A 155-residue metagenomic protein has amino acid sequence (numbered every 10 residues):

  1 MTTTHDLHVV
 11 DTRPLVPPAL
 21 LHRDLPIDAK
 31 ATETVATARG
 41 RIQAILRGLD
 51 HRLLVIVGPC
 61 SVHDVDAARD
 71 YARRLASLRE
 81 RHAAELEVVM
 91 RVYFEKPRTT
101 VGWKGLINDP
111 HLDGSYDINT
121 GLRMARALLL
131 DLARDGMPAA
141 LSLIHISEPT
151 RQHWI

Functional and structural regions predicted by a protein language model:
V9-L49: N- or domain-start disorder-to-order transition segments that initiate the globular core
L46-R47, E80-A83, L130-R134: Acidic (Asp/Glu)-rich catalytic clusters
V55-V57, L86-V92, A139-L141: Hydrophobic faces of well-ordered beta-strands that scaffold small-molecule active sites in alpha/beta enzyme cores
V62-E80, S115-A127: Glycine-rich anion/phosphate-binding loops
A68-E95, T99-V101: Active-site cofactor/substrate anionic-group-binding motifs, chiefly glycine- and Lys/Arg-rich phosphate-binding loops
G102-N119: A charged helix-plus-loop insertion that forms the helical arch/lid used to bind and gate nucleic-acid substrates
R123-L130, R134, R151: Alpha/beta enzyme core
I144-I155: Single conserved hydrophobic/aromatic residue that forms the stacking wall/gate of nucleotide- or nucleobase-binding
